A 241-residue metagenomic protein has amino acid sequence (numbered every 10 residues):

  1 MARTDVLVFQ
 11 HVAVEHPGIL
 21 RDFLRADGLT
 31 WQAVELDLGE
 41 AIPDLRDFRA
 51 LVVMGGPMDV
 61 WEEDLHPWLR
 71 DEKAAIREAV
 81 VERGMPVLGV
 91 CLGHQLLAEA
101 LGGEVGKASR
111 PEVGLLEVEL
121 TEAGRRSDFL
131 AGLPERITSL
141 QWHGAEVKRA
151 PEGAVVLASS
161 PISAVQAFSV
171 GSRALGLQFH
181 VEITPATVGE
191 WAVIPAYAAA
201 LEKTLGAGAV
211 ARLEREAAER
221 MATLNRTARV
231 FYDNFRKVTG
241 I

Functional and structural regions predicted by a protein language model:
A2-L7: Extreme N-terminal starter segment of soluble prokaryotic enzymes
F9-H11, L36, L92: Cofactor-binding loop segments of dinucleotide-utilizing enzymes, especially the Rossmann-like FAD- and NAD(P)+-binding
Q10-V12, V53-P57, G144, F179: Glycine-rich His-Gly loop
V14-I19: Short N-terminal binding/cap micro-motifs at the start of the first secondary-structure element
R21-L88: Flexible gly/pro-rich beta->alpha loop and the following alpha-helix that scaffold active-site loops
V80-E104: Catalytic nucleophile loop
L101-A186, E190: Pocket-forming structural segment of enzyme catalytic cores
I183-I241: Acyltransferase
